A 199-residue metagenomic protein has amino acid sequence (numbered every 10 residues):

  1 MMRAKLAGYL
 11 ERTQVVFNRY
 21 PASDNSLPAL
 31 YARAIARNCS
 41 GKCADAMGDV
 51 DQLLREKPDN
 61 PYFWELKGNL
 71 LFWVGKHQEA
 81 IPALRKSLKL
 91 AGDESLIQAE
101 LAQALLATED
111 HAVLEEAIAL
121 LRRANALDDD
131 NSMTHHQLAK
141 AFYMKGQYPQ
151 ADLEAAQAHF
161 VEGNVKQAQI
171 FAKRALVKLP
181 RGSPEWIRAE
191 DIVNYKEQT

Functional and structural regions predicted by a protein language model:
M1-A83, R181, D191-N194, Q198-T199: Extracytoplasmic and endomembrane cell-envelope/extracellular-matrix remodeling and assembly machinery
L27, P61-Y62, Q78, S95-L96 (+4 more regions): Helix-start (N-cap) detector for alpha-helical repeat units in TPR-like alpha-solenoids, especially tetratricopeptide
A32, L66, E100, Q137-L138 (+4 more regions): Canonical tetratricopeptide repeat
R37, L71, L105-T108, F142 (+2 more regions): Residue at a conserved register position within TPR or TPR-like alpha-solenoid repeats
S40, V74, T108-H111, K145-G146 (+1 more regions): Structural motif corresponding to the intra-repeat A-B loop/turn of tetratricopeptide repeats
M144, A155, V161-T199: Terminal, low-structured helical/coil segments at or just beyond the last alpha-helical repeat
